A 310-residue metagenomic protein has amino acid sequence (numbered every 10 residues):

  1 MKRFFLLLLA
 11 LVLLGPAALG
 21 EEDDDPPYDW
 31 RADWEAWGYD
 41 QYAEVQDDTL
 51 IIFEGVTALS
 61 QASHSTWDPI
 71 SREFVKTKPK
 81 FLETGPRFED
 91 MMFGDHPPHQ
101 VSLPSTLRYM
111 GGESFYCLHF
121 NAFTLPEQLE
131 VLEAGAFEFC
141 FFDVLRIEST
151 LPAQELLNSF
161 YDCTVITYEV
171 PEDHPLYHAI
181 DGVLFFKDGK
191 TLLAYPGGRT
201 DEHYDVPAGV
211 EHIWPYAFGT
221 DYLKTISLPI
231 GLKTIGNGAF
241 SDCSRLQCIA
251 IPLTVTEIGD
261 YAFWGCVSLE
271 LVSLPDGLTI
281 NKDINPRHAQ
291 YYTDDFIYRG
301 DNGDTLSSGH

Functional and structural regions predicted by a protein language model:
F4-L13: Sec-dependent N-terminal signal peptides
G15-P26: Sec-dependent signal peptide cleavage junction
L19, E44-A58, D68-R87, D95-Y109 (+9 more regions): Structural signature of tandem-repeat unit edges
D25-V45: The feature captures the LRR N-terminal capping module
A62-T66: Acidic, Ser/Thr
N158-Y161, N285-R287: A structural signal for leucine-rich repeat
